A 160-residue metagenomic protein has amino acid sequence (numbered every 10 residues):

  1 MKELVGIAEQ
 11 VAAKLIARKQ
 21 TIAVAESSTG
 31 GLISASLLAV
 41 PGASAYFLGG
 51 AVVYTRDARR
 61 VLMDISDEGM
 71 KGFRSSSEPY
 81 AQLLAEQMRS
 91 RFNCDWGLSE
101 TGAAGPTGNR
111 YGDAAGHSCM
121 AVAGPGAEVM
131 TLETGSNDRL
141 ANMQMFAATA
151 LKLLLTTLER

Functional and structural regions predicted by a protein language model:
M1-R160: Short alpha-helical segments enriched in small residues
